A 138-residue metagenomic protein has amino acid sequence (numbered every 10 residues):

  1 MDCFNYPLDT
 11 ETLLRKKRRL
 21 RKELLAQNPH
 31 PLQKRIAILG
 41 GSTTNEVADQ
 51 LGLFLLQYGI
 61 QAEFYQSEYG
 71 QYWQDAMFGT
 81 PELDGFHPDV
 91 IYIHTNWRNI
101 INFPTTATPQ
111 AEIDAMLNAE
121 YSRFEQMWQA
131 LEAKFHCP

Functional and structural regions predicted by a protein language model:
M1-L39, T44-Q61: N-terminal secretory targeting modules
R15-K17, T44, G70-Y72, E120-Y121: A short linear-motif detector with a strong N-terminal bias
L25-Q33, Q50, Y58-S67, W73-P138: Alpha-helical cap/lid subdomain in secreted, periplasmic, or secretory-pathway luminal O-acyl-processing enzymes
